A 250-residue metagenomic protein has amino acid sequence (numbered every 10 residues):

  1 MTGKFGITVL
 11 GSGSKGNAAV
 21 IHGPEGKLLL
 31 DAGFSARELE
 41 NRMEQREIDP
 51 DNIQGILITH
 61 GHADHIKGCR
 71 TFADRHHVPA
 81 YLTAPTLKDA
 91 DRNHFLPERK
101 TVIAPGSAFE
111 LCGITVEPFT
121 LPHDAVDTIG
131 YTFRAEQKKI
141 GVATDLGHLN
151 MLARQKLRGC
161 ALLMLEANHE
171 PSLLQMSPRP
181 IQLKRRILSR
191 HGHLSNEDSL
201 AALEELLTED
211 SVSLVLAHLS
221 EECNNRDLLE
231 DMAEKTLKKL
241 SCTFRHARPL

Functional and structural regions predicted by a protein language model:
M1-R46, I129-T144, L162: Conserved beta-strand hairpin/beta-sheet module of binuclear metal-dependent hydrolase folds, prominently
G11-S12, A32-F34, G61, L121-D124 (+3 more regions): Active-site metal-binding loops of divalent metal-dependent hydrolases
L30-G33, I53-G61, Y81-A84, G141-T144 (+3 more regions): Active-site neighborhood of phospho(di)ester-bond hydrolases with catalytic His/Asp-centered motifs
A36-L82: Active-site metal-binding motif and surrounding structural segment of the metallo-beta-lactamase
H62-I66, L87-A90, A125-V126, H148-M151 (+2 more regions): Active-site environment of divalent metal-dependent phosphoester hydrolases
K67-H76, D89-N93, N224-D231: Metal-dependent catalytic neighborhoods of phosphoester/phosphodiester hydrolases
T83-G130, R134-Q137: Metallo-beta-lactamase
M151-R248: Cap/insert and terminal regions of metallo-dependent hydrolase folds
